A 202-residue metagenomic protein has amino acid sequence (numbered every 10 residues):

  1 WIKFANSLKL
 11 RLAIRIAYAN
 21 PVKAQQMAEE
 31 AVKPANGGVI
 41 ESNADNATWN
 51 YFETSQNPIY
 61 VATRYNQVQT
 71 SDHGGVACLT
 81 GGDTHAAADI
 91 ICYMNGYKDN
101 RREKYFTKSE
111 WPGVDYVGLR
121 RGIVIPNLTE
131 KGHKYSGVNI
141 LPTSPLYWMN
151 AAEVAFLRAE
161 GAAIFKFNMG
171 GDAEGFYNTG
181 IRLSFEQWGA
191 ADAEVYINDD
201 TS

Functional and structural regions predicted by a protein language model:
W1-D192, T201: Structured, solvent-exposed acidic/aromatic patches
